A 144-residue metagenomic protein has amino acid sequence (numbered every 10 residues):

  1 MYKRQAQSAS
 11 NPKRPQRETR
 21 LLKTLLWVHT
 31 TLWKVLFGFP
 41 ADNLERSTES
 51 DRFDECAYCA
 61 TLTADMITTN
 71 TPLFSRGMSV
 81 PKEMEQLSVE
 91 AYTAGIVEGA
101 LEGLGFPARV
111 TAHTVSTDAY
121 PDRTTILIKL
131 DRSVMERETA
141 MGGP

Functional and structural regions predicted by a protein language model:
M1-L87, S133-P144: N-terminal accessory segment detector
R52, E102-L104, D118-Y120: A generic structural signal for short, solvent-exposed coil/turn residues that cap or connect secondary-structure
Y58, D65-M66, A108, T124-I126: A broad, low-specificity signal marking well-ordered, structured residues that form hydrophobic/aromatic
M84-A91, Y120: Intrinsic disorder
Y92, G105, P121-R123: Eukaryote-biased feature marking scaffold/signaling PDZ-domain proteins and nuclear chromatin regulators
A94-P107, T111: Mixed-charge, glycine-accented linear interaction segment located at domain edges/termini
A112-I128: Beta-rich nucleic-acid/ligand-interaction surfaces
